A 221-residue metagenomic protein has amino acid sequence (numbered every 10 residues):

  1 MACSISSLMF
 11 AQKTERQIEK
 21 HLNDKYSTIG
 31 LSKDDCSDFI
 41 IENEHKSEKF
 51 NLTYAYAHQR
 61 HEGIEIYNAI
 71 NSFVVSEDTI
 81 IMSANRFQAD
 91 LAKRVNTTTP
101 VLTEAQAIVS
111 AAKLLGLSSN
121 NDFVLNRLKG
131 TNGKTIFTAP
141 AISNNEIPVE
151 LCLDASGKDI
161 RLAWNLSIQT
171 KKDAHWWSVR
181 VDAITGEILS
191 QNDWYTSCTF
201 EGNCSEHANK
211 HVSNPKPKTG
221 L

Functional and structural regions predicted by a protein language model:
M1-S6: Bacterial N-terminal signal peptides
L8-L221: Zymogen propeptides/activation segments of proteases
